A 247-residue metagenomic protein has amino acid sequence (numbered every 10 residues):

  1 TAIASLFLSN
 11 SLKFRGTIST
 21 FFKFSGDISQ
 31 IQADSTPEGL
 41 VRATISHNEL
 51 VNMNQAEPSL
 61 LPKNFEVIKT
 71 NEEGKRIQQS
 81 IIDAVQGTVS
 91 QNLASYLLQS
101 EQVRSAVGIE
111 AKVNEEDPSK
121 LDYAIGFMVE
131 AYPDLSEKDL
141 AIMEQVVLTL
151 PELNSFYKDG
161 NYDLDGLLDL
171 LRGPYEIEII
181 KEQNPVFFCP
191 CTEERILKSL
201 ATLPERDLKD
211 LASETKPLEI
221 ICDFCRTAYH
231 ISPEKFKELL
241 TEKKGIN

Functional and structural regions predicted by a protein language model:
T1-K181: Interaction interfaces in information-processing and related assembly proteins
L148-N247: Cys/His-clustered metal-coordination modules, chiefly Zn-binding fingers
